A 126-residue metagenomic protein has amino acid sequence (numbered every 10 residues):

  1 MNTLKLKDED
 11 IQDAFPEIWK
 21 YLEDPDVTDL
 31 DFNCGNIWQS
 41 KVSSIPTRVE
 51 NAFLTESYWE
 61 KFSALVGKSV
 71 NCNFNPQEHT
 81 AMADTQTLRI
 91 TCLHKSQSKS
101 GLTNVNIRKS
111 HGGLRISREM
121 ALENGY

Functional and structural regions predicted by a protein language model:
M1-E50: N-terminal anchoring/assembly modules that precede and organize ATP-driven motor systems
S44-Y126: P-loop NTP-binding catalytic core
